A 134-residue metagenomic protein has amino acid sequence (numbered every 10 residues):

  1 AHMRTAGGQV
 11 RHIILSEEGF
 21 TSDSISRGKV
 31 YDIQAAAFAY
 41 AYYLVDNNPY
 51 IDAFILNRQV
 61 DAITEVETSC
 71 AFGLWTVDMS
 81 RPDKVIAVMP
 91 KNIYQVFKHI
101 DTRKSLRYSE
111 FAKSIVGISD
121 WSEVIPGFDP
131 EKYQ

Functional and structural regions predicted by a protein language model:
A1-D32, G73-T76: Noncatalytic carbohydrate-binding groove/subsite architecture in carbohydrate-active enzymes
S26-L44, N48-Q134: Aromatic-rich peripheral "rim/lid" segments of glycoside hydrolase catalytic domains that contact and position glycan
